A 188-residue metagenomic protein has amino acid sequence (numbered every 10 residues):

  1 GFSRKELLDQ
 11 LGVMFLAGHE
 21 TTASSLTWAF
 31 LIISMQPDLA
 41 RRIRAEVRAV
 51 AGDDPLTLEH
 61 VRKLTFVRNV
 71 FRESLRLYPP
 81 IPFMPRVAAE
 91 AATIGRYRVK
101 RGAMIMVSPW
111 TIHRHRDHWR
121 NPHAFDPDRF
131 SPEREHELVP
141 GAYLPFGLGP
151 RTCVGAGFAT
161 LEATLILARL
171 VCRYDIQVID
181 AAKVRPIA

Functional and structural regions predicted by a protein language model:
G1-L26, L64, F130: Conserved cytochrome P450 catalytic core segment spanning the I/J/K helices
T21-E46, A156-Y174: Cytochrome P450 catalytic-core helices
R48-L56, T152, G157-A188: Cytochrome P450 proximal C-terminal region
D54-G95, L144: Conserved cytochrome P450 K-helix E-x-x-R motif and the immediately C-terminal K′/meander segment
V107-E135: Conserved cytochrome P450 K-helix/beta-meander segment immediately N-terminal to the heme-binding cysteine loop
